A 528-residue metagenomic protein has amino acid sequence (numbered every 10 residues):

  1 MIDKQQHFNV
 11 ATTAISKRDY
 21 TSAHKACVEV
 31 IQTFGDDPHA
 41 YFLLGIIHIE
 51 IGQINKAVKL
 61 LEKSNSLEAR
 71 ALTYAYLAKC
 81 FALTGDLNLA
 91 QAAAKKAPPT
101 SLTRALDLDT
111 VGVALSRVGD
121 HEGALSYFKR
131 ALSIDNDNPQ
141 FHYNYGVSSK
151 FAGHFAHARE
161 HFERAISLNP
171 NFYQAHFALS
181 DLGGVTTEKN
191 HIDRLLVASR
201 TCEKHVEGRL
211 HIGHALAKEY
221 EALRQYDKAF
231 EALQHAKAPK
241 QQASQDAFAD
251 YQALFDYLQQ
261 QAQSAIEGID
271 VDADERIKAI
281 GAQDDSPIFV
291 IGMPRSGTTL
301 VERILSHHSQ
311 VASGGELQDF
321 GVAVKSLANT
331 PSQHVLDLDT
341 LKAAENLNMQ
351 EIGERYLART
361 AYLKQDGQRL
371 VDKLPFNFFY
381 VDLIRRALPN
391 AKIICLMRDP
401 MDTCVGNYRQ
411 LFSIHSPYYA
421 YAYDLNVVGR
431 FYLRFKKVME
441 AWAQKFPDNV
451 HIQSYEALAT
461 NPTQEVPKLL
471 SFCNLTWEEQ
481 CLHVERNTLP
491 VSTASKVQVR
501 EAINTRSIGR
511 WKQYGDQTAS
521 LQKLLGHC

Functional and structural regions predicted by a protein language model:
M1-L363: Alpha-helical solenoid repeat scaffolds of the TPR/TPR-like class and their adjacent stem/linker regions that mediate
L72, P375-F378: Short beta->alpha connector loops
S180, I192-E203, G213-D284, D339-K342 (+4 more regions): PAPS-dependent sulfotransferases, especially Golgi type II membrane carbohydrate sulfotransferases
L195, L374-P375: Active-site glycine/GP-rich loop and adjacent strand/helix microenvironment that borders small-molecule binding pockets
V290, V301-I304, H308, Y380 (+6 more regions): Structural preference for long, well-ordered alpha-helical segments in enzyme cores
V290-G292, G315, L370-L374, K392-M397 (+3 more regions): Short beta-strand segments
Q318-D319, P400-T403, L458-A459: Conserved nucleotide-binding/hydrolysis micro-motifs of P-loop NTPases
I384-N407: Conserved phosphate-donor/acceptor-positioning beta-strand/loop module used by diverse small-molecule
